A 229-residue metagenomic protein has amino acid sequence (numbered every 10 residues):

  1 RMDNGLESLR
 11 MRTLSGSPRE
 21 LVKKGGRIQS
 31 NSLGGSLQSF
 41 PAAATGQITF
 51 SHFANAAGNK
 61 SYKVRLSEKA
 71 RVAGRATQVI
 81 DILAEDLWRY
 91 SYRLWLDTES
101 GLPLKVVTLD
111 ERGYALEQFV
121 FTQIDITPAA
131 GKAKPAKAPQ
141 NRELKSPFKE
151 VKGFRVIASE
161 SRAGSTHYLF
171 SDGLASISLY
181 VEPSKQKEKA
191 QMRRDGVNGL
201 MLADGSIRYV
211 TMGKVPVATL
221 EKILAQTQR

Functional and structural regions predicted by a protein language model:
R1-G34, K60-R71, R75-V79, L83-S91 (+1 more regions): N-terminal mature ectodomain segment of secretory-pathway/periplasmic proteins
R1-S8, L14-P18, A57-S61, K69 (+1 more regions): N-terminal leader/targeting segments and the immediate start of mature chains
R19-E20, S91-W95, H167-L169, G199: Short, surface-exposed charged micro-motifs
R19-K24, S39-A43, Y90-Y92, Y114-V120 (+2 more regions): A short, polar/proline- and glycine-enriched secondary-structure boundary/capping micro-motif
S30-F50: Acidic/charged, solvent-exposed loop-and-adjacent secondary-structure segments enriched in E/D, K/R, S/T, and G/P
R71-P139: Gly/Pro-enriched, hydrophobic low-complexity segments that function as extracytoplasmic propeptides/linkers
A133-I207, G213-K222: Short, solvent-exposed recognition patches
